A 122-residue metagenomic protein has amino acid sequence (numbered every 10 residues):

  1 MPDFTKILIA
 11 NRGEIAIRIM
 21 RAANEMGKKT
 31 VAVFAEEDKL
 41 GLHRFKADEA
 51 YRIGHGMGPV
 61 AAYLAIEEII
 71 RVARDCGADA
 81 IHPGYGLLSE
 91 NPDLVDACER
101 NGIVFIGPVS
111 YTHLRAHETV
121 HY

Functional and structural regions predicted by a protein language model:
P2-M26: N-terminal phosphate-binding or glycine-rich loops at protein starts, especially the Walker A/P-loop of NTPases
I17-E25, R74, V95, E99: Surface-exposed amphipathic alpha-helices with a cationic face
V33-A35, R52-A97: N-terminal glycine-rich "phosphate-gripper" loop used for MgATP/nucleotide binding and carboxylate activation
V33-A47, E90-N91, R115: Short, glycine/polar-rich helix-capping loops at beta-to-alpha or helix-loop-helix junctions that flank or form
N101-Y111: Short, acidic/small-residue loops that bind anionic groups at enzyme active sites
T112-T119: Conserved small/polar residues in nucleotide/adenosyl-binding loops
